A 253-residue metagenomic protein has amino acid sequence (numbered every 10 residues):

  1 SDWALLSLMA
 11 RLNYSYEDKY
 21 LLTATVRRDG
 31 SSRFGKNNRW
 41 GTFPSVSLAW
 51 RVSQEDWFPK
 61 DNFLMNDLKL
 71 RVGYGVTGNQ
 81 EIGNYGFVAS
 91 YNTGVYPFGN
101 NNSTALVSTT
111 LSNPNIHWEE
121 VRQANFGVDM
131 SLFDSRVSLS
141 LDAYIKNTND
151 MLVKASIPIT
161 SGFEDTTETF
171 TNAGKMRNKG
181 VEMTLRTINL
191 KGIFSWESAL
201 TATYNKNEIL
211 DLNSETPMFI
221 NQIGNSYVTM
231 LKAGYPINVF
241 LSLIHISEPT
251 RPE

Functional and structural regions predicted by a protein language model:
S1-I237: Extracellular/periplasmic, surface-exposed regions of secreted and cell-surface proteins
P236-N238, S242-I244: C-terminal segments of large proteins
I244-E253: Single conserved hydrophobic/aromatic residue that forms the stacking wall/gate of nucleotide- or nucleobase-binding
